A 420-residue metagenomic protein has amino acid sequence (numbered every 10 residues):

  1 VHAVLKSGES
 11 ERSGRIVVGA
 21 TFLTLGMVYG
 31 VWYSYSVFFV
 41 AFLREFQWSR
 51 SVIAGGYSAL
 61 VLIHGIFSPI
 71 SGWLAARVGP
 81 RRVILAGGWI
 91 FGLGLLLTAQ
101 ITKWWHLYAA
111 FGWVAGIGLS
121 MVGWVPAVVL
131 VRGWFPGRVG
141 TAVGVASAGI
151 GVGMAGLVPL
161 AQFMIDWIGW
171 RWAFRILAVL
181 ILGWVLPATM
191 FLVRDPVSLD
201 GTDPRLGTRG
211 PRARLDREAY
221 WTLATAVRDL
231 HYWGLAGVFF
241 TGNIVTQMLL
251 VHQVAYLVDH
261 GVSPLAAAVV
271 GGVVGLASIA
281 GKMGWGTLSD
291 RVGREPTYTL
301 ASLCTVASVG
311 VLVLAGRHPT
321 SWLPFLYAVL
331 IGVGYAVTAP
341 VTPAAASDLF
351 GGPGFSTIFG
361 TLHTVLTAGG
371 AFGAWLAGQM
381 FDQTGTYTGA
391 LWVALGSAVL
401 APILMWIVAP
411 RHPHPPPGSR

Functional and structural regions predicted by a protein language model:
G26, G94, H106-V122, F240 (+1 more regions): Hydrophobic core of transmembrane alpha-helices in multi-pass small-molecule transporters, especially MFS/SLC-type
Y33, V61-P69, A155, G275-M283 (+1 more regions): Residue-level signature of mid-helix packing/kink "hotspots" within the transmembrane helices of 12-pass Major
Y35-V40, A224-W285, G373: Extracytoplasmic gate region of multi-pass secondary transporters
F42-L43, L74-A75, G156-I168, L257-V258 (+2 more regions): Interfacial helix-cap and linker-helix signal at transmembrane-aqueous boundaries of multi-pass secondary transporters
F67-P80, K282-G293, F381-D382: Helix-to-loop junctions at the C-terminal end of transmembrane segments in multipass secondary transporters
W89-T102, C304-R317: C-terminal ends and interior cores of transmembrane alpha-helices in multi-pass membrane transporters/permeases
G112-A148, G351: Cytoplasmic helix-loop-helix junction between adjacent transmembrane helices in 12-TM secondary transporters
A146, I150-V197: Helix-loop-helix hairpin linking two adjacent transmembrane segments in secondary transporters
